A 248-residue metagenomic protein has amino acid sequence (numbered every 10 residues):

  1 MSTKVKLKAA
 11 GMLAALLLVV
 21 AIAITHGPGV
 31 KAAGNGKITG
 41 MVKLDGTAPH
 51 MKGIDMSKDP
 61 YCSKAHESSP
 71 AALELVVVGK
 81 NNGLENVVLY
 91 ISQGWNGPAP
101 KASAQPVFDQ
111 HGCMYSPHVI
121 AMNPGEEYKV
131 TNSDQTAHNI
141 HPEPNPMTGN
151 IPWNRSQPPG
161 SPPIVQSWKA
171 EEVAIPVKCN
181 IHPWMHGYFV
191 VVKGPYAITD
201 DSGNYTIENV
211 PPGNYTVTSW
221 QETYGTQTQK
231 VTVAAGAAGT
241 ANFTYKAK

Functional and structural regions predicted by a protein language model:
S2-A14: Bacterial N-terminal signal peptides that target proteins for export
T3-V5, I22-T25: Classical N-terminal targeting signals for secretion and organelle import
M12-A23: Bacterial N-terminal signal peptides
H26-K248: Extracytoplasmic copper-binding redox domains, predominantly the cupredoxin/blue-copper superfamily
